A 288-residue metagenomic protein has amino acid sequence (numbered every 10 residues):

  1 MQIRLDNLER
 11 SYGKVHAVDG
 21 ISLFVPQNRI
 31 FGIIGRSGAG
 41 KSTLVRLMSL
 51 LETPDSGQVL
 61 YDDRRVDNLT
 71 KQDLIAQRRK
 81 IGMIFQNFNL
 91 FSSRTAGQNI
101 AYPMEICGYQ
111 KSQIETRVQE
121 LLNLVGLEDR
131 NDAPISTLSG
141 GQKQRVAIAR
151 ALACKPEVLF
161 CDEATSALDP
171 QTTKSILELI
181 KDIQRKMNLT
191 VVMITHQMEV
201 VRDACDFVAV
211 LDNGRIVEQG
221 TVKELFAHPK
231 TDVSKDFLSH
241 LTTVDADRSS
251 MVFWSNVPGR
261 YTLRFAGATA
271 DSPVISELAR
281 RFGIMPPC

Functional and structural regions predicted by a protein language model:
S49: Helix-to-loop junction immediately C-terminal to a conserved catalytic motif
G57-R65: Conserved ABC transporter NBD signature motif
R64-R65, A101, E105, S112-R130: Conserved ABC ATPase "signature" region
V66-G82, I106, K111, H228-P229: ABC ATPase NBD coupling module
P134-L138, Q142: Conserved ABC ATPase signature
A153-E157: A short, proline-enriched helix->beta-strand linker immediately N-terminal to the Walker B motif in ABC-type P-loop
V201-D203: A short, surface-exposed alpha-helical micro-motif characterized by mixed small hydrophobic and charged/polar residues
